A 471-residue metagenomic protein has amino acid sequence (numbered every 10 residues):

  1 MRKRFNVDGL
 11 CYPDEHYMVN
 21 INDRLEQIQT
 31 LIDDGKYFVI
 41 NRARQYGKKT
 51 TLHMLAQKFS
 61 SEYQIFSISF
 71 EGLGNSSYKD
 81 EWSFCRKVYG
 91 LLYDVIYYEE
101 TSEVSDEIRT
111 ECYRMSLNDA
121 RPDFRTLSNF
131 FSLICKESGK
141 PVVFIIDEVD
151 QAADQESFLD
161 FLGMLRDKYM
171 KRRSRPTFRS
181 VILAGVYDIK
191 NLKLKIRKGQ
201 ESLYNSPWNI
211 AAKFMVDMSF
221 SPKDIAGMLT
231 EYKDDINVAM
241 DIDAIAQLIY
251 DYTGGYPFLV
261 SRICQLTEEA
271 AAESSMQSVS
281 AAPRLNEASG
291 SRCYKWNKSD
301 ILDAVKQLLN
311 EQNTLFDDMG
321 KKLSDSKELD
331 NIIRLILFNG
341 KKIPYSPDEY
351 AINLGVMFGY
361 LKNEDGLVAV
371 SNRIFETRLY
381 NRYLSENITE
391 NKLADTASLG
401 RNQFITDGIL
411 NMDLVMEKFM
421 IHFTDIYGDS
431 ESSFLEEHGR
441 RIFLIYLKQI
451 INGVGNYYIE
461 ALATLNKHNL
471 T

Functional and structural regions predicted by a protein language model:
M1-F59, N129-L133: Walker A/P-loop-proximal flanking segment of P-loop NTPase domains
M1-N20, R109-C112, S206-I210, S398-N402 (+1 more regions): Conserved adenine-nucleotide phosphate-binding loops and their immediately adjacent elements
S60-N75: Conserved catalytic segments around the Walker B and adjacent sensor/switch elements of P-loop NTPase domains
F66, Y78-V104: Conserved NTP-binding/hydrolysis module of P-loop NTPases
L117-D188, I196-S202: Conserved Walker B catalytic segment
S221-S278, G290-F358, E364-D365, L393-N402: Winged-helix-like regulatory helical subdomains adjacent to P-loop NTPase cores
E376-F404: Short, amphipathic alpha-helical interaction segments positioned at domain boundaries
Y446-T471: Active-site metal-binding core of divalent-cation-utilizing nuclease and nuclease-like domains
